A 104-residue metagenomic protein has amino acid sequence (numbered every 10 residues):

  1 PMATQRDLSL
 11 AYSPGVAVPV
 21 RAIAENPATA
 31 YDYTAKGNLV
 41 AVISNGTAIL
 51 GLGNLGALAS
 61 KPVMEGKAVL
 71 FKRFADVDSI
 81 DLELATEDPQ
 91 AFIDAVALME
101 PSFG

Functional and structural regions predicted by a protein language model:
P1-G104: N-terminal ligand-binding/catalytic initiation module
